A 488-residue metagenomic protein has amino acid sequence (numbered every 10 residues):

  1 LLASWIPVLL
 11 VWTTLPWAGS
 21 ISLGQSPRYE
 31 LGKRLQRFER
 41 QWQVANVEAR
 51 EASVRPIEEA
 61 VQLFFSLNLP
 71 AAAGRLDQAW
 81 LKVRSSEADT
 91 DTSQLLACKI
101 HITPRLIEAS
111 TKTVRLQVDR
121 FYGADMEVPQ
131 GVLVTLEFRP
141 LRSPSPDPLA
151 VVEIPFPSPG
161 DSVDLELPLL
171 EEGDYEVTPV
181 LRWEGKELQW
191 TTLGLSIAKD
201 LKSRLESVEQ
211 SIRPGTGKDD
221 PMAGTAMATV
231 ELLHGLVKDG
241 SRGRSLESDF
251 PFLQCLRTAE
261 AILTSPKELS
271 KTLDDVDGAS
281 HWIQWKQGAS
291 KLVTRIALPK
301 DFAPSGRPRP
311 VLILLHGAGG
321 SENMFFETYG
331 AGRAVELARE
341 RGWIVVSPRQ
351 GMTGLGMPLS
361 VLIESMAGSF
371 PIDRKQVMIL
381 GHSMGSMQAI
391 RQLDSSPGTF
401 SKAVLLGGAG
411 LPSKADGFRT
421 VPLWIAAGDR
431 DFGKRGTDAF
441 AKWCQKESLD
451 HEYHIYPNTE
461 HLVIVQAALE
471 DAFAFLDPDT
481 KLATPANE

Functional and structural regions predicted by a protein language model:
L23-K82, S86-T92: Alpha-helical, heptad-rich or low-complexity scaffold/stalk segments that mediate oligomerization or tethering
L81-K112: Short, compositionally biased P/S/T/A/G/V-rich stretches that sit at domain boundaries
A97-I102, S145-D164, L170-R309, K442 (+1 more regions): A domain-start/cap signature at the N-terminus of enzymes
P104-V128: Contiguous beta-strand segments within globular domains
D301-R307, G354-S383: Gly/Ser-rich "nucleophile elbow"/oxyanion-hole loop immediately N-terminal to the catalytic nucleophile in hydrolases
R309-V311, L315-V361: Active-site machinery of serine-nucleophile hydrolases
K375-T420: Primarily recognizes the serine-hydrolase "nucleophile elbow" in alpha/beta-hydrolase and SGNH/GDSL folds
A426, R430-E488: C-terminal catalytic histidine-bearing segment of alpha/beta-hydrolase fold enzymes
